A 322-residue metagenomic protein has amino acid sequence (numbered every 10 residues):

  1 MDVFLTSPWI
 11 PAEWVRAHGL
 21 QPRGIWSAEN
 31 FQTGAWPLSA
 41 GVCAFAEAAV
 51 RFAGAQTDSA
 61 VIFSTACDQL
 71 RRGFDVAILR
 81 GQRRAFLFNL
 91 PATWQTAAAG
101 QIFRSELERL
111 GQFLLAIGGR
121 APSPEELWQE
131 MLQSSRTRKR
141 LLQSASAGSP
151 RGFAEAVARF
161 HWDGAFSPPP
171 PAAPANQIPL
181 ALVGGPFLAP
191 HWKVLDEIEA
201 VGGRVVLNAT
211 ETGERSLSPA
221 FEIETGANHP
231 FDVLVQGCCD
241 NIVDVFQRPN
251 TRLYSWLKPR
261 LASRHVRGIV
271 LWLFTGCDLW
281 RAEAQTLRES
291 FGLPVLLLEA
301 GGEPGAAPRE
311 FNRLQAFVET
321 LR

Functional and structural regions predicted by a protein language model:
M1-P124, V206-R322: Trp/Phe/Arg-rich N-terminal binding region typifying the photolyase-homology
D2-L5, E108-I223, F246: A charged, amphipathic alpha-helical module
